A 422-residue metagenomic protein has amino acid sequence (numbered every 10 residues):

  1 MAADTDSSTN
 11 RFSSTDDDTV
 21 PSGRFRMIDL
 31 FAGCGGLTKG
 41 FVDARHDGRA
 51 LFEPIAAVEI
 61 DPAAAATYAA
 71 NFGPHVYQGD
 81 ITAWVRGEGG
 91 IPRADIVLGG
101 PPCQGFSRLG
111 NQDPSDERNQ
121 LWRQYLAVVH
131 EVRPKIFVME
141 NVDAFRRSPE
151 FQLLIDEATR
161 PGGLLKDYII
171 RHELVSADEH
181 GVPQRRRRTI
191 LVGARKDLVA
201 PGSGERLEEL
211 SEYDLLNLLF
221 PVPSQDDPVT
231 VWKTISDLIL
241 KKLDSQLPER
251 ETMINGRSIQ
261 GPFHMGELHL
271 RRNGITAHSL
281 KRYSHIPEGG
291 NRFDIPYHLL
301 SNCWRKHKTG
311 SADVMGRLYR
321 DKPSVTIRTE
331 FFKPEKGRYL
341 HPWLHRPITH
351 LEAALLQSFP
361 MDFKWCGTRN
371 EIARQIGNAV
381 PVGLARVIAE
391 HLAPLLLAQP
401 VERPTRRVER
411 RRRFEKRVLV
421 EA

Functional and structural regions predicted by a protein language model:
D4, T9-I136, D143-D156: Core alpha/beta nucleotide-donor-binding catalytic domains of modification enzymes
T15-D17, D178-E179, A312-G316: Generic recognition of flexible, low-complexity loop/linker segments
C34, F151, R188, N378-V382 (+1 more regions): Short alpha-helical patches at coil-to-helix transitions and adjacent helical residues in well-structured domains
F52, P183-R185, D321, H350: A short, structural micro-pattern
V76, F106, V182, F220 (+4 more regions): Short clusters of hydrophobic/aromatic residues that line enzyme substrate/ligand-binding pockets
G87-A94, F106-H307: Class I S-adenosyl-L-methionine
P101-Q104, K196-D197, F332: Short glycine-rich anion-binding loops that position phosphate/pyrophosphate groups of nucleotides and phosphorylated
M253-A422: C-terminal target-recognition/interaction regions appended to catalytic cores
